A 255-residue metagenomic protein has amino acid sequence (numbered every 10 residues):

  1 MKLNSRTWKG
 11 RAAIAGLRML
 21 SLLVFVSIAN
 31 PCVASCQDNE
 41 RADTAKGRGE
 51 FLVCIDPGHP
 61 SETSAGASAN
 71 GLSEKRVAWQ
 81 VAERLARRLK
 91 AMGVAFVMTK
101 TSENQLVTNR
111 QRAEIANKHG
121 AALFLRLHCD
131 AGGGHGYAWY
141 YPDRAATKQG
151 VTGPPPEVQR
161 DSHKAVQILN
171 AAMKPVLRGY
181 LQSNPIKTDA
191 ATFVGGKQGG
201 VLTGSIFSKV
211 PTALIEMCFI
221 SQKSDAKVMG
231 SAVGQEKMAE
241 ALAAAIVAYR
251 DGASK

Functional and structural regions predicted by a protein language model:
M1-R11: N-terminal secretory signal peptides that target proteins for export/translocation
R18-N30: Bacterial N-terminal signal peptides
C32-C36: Boundary at the C-terminal end of the N-terminal hydrophobic targeting segment
Q37-A45, E50, R76-K255: Active-site-proximal helix/loop segments of hydrolytic enzymes
L52-C54: Residues that mark the start of a beta-strand
D56-E62: Short acidic/polar micro-motifs centered on Gly/Asp/Asn
E62-G66, K223-S224: Short, solvent-exposed loop/turn elements at domain surfaces
A65-Q80: Glycine- and acidic-residue-enriched helix-capping/strand-helix junction motifs
